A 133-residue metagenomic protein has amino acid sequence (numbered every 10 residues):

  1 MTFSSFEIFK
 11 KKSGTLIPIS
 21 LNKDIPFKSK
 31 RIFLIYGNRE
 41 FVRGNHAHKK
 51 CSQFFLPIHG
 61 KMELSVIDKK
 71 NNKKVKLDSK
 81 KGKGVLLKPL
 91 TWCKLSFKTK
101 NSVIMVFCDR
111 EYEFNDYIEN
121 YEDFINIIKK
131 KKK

Functional and structural regions predicted by a protein language model:
M1-V85, K100-C108, Y112-D123, I127-K133: Non-catalytic, conserved peripheral segments adjacent to functional cores
K94-L95: Cyclic-nucleotide recognition modules
